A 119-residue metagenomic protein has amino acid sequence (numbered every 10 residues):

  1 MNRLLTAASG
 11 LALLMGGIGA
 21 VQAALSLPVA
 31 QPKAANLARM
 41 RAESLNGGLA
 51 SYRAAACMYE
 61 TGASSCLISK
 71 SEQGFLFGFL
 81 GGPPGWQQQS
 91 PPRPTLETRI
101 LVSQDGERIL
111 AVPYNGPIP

Functional and structural regions predicted by a protein language model:
M1-A8: Bacterial N-terminal signal peptides that target proteins for export
A8-G16: Bacterial N-terminal signal peptides
A12, L27, C66-I68: Residues embedded in well-ordered secondary-structure elements
I18-A24: Sec/Tat signal peptide C-region and signal peptidase I cleavage site
A24-L25, E43-L45, F75, F79 (+1 more regions): Central antiparallel beta-sheet cores of small beta-barrel/beta-sandwich binding domains
A24-T61: Short, non-transmembrane alpha-helical segments in secretory-pathway proteins
R53-L101: Exposed beta-strand-loop-beta-strand "reactive/processing" segments of non-cytosolic proteins
R93-P119: A short, surface-exposed interaction/processing loop segment used at functional sites
